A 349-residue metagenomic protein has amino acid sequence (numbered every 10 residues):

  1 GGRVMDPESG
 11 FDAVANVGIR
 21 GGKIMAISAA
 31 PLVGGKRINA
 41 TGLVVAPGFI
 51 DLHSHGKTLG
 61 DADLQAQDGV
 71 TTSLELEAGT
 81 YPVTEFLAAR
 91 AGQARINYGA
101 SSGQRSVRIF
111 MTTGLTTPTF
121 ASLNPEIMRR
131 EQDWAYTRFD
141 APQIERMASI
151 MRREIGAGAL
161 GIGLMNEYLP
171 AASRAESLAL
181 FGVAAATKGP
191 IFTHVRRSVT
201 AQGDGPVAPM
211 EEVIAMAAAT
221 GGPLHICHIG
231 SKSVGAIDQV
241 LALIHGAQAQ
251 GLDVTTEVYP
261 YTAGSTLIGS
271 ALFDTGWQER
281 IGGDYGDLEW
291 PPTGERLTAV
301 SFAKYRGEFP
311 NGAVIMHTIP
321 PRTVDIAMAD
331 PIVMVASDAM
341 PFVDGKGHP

Functional and structural regions predicted by a protein language model:
G2, V17, G22, G42 (+7 more regions): Divalent metal-coordination and catalytic microenvironments
V4-A46: Histidine-rich, glycine-flanked metal-binding segment
A30-Q93: Metal-associated gating/positioning segment near the N- to mid-region
D61, V83-F86, I150, L180 (+2 more regions): Aromatic/hydrophobic pocket-lining residues that form π-stacking "cages" and hydrophobic walls in ligand
D63-T84, R95-S106, I155-L169, K188-V199 (+3 more regions): Divalent metal-dependent hydrolysis catalytic cores, especially in the metallo-beta-lactamase
Q65, A91, A184, A217 (+1 more regions): A generic structural signal for well-ordered alpha-helical segments
R108-S177, I214-A218, G222-P349: Active-site neighborhoods of metal-dependent hydrolases
F181-A185, P190-H225, D344-P349: Extended hydrophobic/aromatic segments used for targeting, binding, or gating
